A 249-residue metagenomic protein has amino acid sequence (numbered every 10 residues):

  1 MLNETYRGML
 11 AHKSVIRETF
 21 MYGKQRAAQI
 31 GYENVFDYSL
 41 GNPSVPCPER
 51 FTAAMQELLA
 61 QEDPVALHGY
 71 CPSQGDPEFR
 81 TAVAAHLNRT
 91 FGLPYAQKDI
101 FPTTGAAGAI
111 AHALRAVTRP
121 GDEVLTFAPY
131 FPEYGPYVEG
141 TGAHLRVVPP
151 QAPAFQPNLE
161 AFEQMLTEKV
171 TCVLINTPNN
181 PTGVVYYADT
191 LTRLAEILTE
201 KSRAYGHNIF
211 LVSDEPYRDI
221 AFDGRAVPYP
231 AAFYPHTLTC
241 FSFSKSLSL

Functional and structural regions predicted by a protein language model:
L2, Y6-G105, H112: N-terminal small-domain helix-loop-helix segment of the aminotransferase-like
Y6-A11, P149, T182, S244-S246: Glycine-rich "substrate-gating" loop/helix at the edge of Rossmann-like oxidoreductase active sites
S44-P48, P181-V184, D219-I220, S248-L249: Short catalytic/ligand-binding loop motif for oxyanion handling, primarily in non-cytosolic enzymes, centered on
A66-G206, D219-F233, L238: Conserved core of the PLP fold type I
I100, E215-Y217, F243: Conserved Walker B
V212-S213, C240: Generic enzyme active-site microenvironment
T237-L249: Active-site PLP-lysine loop of aminotransferase-like
